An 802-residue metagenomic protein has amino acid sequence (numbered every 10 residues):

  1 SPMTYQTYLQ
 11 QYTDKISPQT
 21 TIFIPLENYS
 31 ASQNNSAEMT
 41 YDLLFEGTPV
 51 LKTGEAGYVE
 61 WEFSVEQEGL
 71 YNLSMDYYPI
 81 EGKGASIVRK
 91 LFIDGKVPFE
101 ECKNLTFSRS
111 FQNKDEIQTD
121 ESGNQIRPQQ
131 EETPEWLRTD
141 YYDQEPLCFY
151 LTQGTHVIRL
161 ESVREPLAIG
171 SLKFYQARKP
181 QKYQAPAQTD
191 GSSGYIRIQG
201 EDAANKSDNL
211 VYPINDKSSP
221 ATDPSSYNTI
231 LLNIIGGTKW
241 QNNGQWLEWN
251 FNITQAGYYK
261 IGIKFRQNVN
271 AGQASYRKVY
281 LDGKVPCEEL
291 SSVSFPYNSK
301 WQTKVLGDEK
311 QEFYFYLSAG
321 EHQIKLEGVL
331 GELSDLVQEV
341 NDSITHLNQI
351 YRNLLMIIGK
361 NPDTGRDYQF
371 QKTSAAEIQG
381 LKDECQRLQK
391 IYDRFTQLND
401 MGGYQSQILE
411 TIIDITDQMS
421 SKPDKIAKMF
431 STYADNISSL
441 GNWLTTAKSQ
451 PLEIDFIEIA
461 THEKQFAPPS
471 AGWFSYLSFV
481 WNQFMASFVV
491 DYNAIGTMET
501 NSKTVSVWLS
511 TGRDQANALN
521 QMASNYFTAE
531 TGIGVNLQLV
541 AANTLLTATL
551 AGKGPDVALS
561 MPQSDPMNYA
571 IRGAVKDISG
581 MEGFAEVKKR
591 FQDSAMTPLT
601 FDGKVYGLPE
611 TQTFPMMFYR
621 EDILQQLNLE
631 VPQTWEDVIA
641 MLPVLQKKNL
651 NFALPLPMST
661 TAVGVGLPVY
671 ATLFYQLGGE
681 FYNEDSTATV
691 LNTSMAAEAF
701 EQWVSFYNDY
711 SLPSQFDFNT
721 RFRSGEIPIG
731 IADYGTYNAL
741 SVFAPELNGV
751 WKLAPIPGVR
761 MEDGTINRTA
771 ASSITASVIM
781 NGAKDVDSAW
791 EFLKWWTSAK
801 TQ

Functional and structural regions predicted by a protein language model:
S1-I459, S772: Extracytoplasmic
Q67, Q255, A744-Q802: Extracytoplasmic/periplasmic substrate-recognition and gating elements
I413-T531, T544: Long amphipathic alpha-helical scaffold segments
F484-N501, Q563-M616, E630, D637-M641 (+3 more regions): Hinge/lid segment of periplasmic solute-binding proteins
T500-R513, F527, I533-Q538, V557 (+3 more regions): Short, well-ordered beta-strand elements
N525-S594, P598, D622-Q633, P728-I729 (+2 more regions): Extracytoplasmic "Venus flytrap"/periplasmic binding protein-like
A570-G573, Q592-I639, L650, P657-S686 (+2 more regions): Periplasmic solute-binding protein
D685-Q715: Glycine-centered hinge/linker elements that transmit conformational signals in sensory and ligand-binding systems
